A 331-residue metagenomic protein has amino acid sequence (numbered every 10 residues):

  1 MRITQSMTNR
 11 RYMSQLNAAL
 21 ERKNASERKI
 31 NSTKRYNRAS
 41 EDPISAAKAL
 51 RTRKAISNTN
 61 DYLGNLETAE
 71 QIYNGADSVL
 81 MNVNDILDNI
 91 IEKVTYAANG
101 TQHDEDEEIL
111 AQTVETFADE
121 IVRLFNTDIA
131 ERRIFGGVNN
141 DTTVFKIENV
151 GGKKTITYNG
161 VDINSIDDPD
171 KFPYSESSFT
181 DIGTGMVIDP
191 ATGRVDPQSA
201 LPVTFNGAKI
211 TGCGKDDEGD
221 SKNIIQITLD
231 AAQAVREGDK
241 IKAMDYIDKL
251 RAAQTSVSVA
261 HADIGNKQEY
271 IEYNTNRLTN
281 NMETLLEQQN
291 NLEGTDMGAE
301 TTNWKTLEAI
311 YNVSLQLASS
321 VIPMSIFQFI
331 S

Functional and structural regions predicted by a protein language model:
M1-N140, Q233-S331: Amphipathic alpha-helical polymerization modules
I91-D220, I326-S331: Amphipathic alpha-helical coiled-coil/heptad-repeat segments
N223: Short, contiguous, pocket-lining structural segments that sit at or immediately flank catalytic/ligand-binding sites
Q226, D230-A232: Boundary segments of small protein-protein interaction reader/adaptor domains
